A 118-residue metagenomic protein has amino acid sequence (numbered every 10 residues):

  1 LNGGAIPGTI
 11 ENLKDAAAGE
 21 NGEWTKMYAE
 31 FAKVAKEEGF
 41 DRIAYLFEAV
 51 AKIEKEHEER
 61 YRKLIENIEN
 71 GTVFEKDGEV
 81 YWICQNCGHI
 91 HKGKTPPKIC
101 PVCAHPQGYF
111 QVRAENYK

Functional and structural regions predicted by a protein language model:
L1-K118: Non-heme di-metal
